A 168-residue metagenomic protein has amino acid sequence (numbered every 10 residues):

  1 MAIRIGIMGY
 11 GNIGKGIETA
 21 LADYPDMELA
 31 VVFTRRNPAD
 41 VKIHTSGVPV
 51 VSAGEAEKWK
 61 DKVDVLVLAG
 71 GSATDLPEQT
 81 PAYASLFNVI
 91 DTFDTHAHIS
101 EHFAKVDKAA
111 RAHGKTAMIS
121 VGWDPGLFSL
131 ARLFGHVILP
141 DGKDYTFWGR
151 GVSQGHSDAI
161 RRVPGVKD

Functional and structural regions predicted by a protein language model:
R4-I17: Glycine-rich adenosine-cofactor-binding loop
D23-H44: NAD(P)-binding Rossmann-fold cofactor-contacting core
P49-E55: Short acidic-hydrophobic, aromatic-tinged amphipathic segments that line or gate anion-handling sites
V50, V89, T116-A117: Hydrophobic beta-strand scaffold residues
E55-A56, D94-H98, W123: Short, acidic/turn-prone active-site loops that include or flank metal/cofactor- and phosphate-binding residues
A56-W59, V65, A73-T92: Rossmann-fold NAD(P) dinucleotide-binding segment
F93-A117: Rossmann-fold NAD(P)-binding glycine/threonine-rich loop
M118, W123-D168: Conserved anion/nucleotide-ligand pocket segment
